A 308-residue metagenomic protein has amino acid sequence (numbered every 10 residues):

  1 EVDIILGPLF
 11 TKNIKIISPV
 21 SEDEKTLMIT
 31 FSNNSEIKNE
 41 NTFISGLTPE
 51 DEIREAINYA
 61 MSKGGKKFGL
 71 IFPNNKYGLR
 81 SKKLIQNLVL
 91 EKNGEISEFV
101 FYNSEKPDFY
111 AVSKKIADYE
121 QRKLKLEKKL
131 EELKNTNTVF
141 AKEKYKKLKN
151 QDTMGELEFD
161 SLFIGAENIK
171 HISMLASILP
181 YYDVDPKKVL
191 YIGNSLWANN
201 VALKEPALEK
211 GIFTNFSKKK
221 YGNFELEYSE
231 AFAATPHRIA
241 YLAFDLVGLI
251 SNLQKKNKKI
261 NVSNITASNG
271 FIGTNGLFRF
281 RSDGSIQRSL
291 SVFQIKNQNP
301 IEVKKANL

Functional and structural regions predicted by a protein language model:
E1-L308: Extracytosolic ligand-binding ectodomains
